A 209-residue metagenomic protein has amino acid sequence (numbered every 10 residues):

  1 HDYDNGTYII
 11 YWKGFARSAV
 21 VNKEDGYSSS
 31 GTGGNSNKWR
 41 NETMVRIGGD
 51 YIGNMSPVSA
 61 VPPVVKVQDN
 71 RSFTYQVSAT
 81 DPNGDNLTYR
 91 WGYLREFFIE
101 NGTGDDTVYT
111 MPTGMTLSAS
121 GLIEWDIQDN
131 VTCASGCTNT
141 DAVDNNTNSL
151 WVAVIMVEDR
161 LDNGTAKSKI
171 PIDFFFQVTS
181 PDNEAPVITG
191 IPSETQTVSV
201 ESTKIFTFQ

Functional and structural regions predicted by a protein language model:
H1-Q209: Long, compositionally biased, intrinsically disordered segments
